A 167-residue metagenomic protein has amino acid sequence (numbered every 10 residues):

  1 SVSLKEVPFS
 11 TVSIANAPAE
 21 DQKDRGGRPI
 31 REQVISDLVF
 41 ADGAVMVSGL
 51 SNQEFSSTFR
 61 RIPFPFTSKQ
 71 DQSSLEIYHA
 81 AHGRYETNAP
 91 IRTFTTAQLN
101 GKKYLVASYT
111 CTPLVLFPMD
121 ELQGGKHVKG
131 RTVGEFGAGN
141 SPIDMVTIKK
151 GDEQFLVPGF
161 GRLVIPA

Functional and structural regions predicted by a protein language model:
V2-I30, P65-A89, D120-A138: Surface-exposed loop and turn segments in beta-propeller and other repeat-based domains that flank or scaffold
S3-E6, V39, S51, Y109-C111 (+3 more regions): A mature extracytoplasmic/lumenal domain signature
R25-G43, N52, R84-K102, G139 (+1 more regions): Structural signature of eukaryotic scaffold interfaces centered on beta-propeller domains
E32-V47, N52-H79: Solenoidal tandem-repeat scaffolds enriched in leucines and small polar residues
E54-P63, C111-D120, R162-A167: Structural motif
N88-A97, S108-V128: Extracytoplasmic beta-rich ectodomain segments of secreted or membrane-anchored proteins
T95-A97, K103-S108, L116, E135-A167: Loop/turn-rich, solvent-exposed surfaces of beta-rich toroidal or solenoidal domains
